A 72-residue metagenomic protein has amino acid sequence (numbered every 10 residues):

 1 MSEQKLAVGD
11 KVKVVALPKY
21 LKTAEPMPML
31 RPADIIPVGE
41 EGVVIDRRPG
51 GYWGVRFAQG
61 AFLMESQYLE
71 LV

Functional and structural regions predicted by a protein language model:
S2-V72: Basic/aromatic-rich interaction segments and small domains that mediate binding to polyanionic partners
